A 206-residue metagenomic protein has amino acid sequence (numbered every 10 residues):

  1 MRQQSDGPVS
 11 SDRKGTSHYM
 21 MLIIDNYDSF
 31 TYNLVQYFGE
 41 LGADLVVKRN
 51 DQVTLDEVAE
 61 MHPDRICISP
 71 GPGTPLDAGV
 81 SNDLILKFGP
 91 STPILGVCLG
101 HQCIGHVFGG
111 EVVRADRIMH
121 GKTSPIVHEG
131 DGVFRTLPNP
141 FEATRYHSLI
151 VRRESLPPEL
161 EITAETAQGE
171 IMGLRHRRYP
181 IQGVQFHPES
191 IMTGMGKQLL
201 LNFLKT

Functional and structural regions predicted by a protein language model:
R2-P90, G194-M195, L201-T206: N-terminal beta1-alpha1 cap of cysteine-dependent amidohydrolase-like domains
H18, G42-D44, S91, G109 (+3 more regions): A generic structural signal for alpha->beta connector loops
Y19, P63-T136, L200-L201: Cysteine-nucleophile active-site neighborhood
I23, T144-R145, Q185: Short beta-strand segments
L45-V47, V112, I162: Generic structural signal for residues in well-ordered beta-strands
C98, H147, H187: Histidine-centered divalent metal-coordination motifs
G132-R178: Catalytic beta-strand/loop cores that center a nucleophilic Ser/Cys/Thr and support acyl-enzyme chemistry
E161-R175, P180-T206: C-terminal and late-domain segments of enzyme folds
